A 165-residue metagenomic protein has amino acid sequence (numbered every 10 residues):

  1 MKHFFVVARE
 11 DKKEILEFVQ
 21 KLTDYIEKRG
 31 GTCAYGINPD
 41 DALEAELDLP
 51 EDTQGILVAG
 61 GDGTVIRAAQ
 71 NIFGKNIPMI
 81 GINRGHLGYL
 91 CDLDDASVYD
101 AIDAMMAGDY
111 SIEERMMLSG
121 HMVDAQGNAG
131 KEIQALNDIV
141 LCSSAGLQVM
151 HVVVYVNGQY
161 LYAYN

Functional and structural regions predicted by a protein language model:
M1-G55, A59, A96-S111, M122-I133: ATP/NTP phosphate-donor binding region
I15, G63-A69: Short glycine/serine/threonine-rich phosphate/pyrophosphate-binding segments that cradle anionic phosphate groups
C33-N38, G81, E113-E114, Y162-A163: General beta-strand structural signal in soluble alpha/beta enzymes
G61-T64, G85-L87: Short glycine-rich anion-binding loops that position phosphate/pyrophosphate groups of nucleotides and phosphorylated
I72: Active-site catalytic pocket residues across diverse enzymes, especially alpha/beta-hydrolases
N76-P78: Proline-centered loop/turn at the N-terminus of a beta-strand
Y89-N165: Catalytic core of DAGKc-family lipid kinases
